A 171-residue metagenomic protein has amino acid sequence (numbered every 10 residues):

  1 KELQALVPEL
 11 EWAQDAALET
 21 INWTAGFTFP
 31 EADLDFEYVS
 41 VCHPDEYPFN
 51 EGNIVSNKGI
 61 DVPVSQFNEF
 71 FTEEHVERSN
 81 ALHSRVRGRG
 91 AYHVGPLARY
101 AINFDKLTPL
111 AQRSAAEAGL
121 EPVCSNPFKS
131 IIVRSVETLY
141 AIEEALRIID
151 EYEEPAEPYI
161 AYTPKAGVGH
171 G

Functional and structural regions predicted by a protein language model:
K1-G171: Active-site bordering "gate/hinge" segments that shape substrate access to catalytic or cofactor-binding pockets
